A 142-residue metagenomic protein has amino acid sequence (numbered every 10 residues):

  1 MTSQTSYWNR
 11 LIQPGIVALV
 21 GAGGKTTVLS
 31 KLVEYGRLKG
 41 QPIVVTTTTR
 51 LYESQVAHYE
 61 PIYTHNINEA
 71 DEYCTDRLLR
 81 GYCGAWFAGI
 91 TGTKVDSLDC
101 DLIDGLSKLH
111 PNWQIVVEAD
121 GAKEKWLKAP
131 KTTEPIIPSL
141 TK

Functional and structural regions predicted by a protein language model:
T2-K39: Walker A (P-loop) phosphate-binding motif
R10-Q13, R37-L38, D76-G81, K108-P111 (+1 more regions): Flexible, charged surface loops at secondary-structure boundaries
P14-A18, P42-V44, Y82-A85, Q114-V116: Residue-level preference for the first positions of well-ordered beta-strands
A22-T27, R50-L51, D120-K123: Gly/Ser/Thr-rich loops at beta-strand to alpha-helix junctions that form or flank small-molecule/cofactor-binding
L29, S54-V56, K125-L127: Short glycine-/acidic-enriched loop or helix-start segments at secondary-structure transitions that form or flank
V33-A88, T93: N-terminal phosphate/diphosphate-binding loop that engages ATP/GTP or pyrophosphate donors across diverse enzyme folds
W86-A129: Phosphate-binding/switch loop-helix module in NTP-utilizing enzymes
K131-K142: Inter-motif core of Ras-like GTPase G domains
